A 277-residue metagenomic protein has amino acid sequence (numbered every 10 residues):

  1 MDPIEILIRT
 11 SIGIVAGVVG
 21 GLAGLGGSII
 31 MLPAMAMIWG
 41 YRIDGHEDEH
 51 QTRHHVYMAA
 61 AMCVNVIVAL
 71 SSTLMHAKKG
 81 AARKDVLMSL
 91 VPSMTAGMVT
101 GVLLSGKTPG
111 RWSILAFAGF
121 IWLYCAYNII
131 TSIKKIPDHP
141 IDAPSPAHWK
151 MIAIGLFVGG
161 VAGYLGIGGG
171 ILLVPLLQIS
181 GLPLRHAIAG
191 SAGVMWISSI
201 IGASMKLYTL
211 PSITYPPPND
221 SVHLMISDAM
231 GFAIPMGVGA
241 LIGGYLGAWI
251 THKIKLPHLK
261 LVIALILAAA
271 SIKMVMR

Functional and structural regions predicted by a protein language model:
M1-A23, I30-V56, A60, S71-V161 (+3 more regions): Juxtamembrane transmembrane-helix boundary motif
V19-G20, G169-I171: Membrane-helix boundary/coupling elements in multi-pass transport proteins
G26-G27, G169: Conserved extracellular-gate-facing transmembrane-helix segments in secondary transporters
A59-C63, G193-W196: Alpha-helical transmembrane segments of polytopic membrane transporters and translocases
V64, V68, S198-A203: Hydrophobic alpha-helical transmembrane segments in multi-pass membrane proteins
L172, L176-I197: Small-residue-rich alpha-helical segments with characteristic i,i+4
